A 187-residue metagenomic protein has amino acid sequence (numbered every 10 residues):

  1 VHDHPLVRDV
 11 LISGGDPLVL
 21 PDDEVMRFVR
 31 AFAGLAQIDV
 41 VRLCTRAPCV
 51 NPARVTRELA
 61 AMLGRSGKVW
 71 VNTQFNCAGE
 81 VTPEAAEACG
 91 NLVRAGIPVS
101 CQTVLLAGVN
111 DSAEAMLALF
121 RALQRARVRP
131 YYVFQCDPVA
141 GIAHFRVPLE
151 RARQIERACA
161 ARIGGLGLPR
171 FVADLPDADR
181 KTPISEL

Functional and structural regions predicted by a protein language model:
V1-D9, L18-I163: Conserved AdoMet/S-adenosylmethionine-binding subsite of the radical SAM
L11-S13: Short glycine-rich or small-residue beta-strand-to-loop segments that form or flank ligand, phosphate, metal/Fe-S
P17-L18, P48, P176-K181: Short, internal active-site loops enriched in acidic
R153-L187: C-terminal accessory regions of radical SAM enzymes
